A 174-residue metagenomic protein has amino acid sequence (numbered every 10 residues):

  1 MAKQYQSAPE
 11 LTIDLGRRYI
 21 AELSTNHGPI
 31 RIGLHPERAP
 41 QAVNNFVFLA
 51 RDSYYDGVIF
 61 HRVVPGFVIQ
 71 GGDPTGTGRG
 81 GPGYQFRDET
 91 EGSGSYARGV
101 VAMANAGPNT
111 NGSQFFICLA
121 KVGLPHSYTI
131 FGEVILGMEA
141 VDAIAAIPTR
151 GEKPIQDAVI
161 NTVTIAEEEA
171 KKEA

Functional and structural regions predicted by a protein language model:
M1-A174: Cyclophilin-like peptidyl-prolyl cis-trans isomerases
